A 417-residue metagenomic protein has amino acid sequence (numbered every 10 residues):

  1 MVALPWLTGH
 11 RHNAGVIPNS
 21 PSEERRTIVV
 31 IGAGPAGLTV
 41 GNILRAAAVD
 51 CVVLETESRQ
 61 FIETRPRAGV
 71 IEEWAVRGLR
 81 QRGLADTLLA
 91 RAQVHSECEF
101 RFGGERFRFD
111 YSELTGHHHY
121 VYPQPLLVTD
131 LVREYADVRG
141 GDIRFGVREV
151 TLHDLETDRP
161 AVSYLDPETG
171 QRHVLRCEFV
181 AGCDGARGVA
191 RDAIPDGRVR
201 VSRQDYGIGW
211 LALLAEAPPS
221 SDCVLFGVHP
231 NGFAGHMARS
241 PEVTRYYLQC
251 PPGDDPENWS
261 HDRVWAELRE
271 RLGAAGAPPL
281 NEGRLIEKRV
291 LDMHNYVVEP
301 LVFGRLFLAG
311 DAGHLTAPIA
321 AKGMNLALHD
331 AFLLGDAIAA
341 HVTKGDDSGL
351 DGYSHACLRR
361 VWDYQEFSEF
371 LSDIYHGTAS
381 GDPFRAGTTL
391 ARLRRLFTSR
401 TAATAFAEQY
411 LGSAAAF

Functional and structural regions predicted by a protein language model:
V2-E24, A321, D336-F417: C-terminal helical "tail/cap" subdomain of flavin- and related membrane-associated enzymes
R25-T27, G146: Phosphate-coordination loops involved in phosphoryl transfer and adenosine-cofactor binding
V30-A46, D50, L131, G182 (+1 more regions): Conserved mid-domain beta->alpha element of the FAD-binding
R45-P66: Glycine-rich FAD pyrophosphate-binding loop
V49, L84, G141: Short phosphate-binding/catalytic loops that engage adenosine nucleotides
T64-R67, E72-A136, H153: Active-site-adjacent segment of FAD-dependent monooxygenases/related oxidoreductases
T87-E97, L272-E287, G345-D351, V361-S368: Acidic/histidine metal-binding catalytic segments
R133, V138-G141, V147-T151, T157-P167 (+3 more regions): Conserved FAD-binding catalytic core of PHBH/FMO-like flavoproteins
